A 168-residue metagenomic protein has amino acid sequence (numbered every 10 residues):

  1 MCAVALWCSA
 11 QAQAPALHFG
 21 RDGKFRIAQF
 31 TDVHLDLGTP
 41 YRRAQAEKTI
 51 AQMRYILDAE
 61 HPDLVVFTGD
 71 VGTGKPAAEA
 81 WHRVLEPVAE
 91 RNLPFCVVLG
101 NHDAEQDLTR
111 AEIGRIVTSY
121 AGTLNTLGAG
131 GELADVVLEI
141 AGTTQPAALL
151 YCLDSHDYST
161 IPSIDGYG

Functional and structural regions predicted by a protein language model:
M1-A5: Bacterial N-terminal signal peptides
Q11-R83, P87: N-terminal active-site segment of His-dependent metallophosphoesterases
A14-A16, E79-G168: Extended active-site neighborhood of metal-dependent phosphoesterases/phosphodiesterases
